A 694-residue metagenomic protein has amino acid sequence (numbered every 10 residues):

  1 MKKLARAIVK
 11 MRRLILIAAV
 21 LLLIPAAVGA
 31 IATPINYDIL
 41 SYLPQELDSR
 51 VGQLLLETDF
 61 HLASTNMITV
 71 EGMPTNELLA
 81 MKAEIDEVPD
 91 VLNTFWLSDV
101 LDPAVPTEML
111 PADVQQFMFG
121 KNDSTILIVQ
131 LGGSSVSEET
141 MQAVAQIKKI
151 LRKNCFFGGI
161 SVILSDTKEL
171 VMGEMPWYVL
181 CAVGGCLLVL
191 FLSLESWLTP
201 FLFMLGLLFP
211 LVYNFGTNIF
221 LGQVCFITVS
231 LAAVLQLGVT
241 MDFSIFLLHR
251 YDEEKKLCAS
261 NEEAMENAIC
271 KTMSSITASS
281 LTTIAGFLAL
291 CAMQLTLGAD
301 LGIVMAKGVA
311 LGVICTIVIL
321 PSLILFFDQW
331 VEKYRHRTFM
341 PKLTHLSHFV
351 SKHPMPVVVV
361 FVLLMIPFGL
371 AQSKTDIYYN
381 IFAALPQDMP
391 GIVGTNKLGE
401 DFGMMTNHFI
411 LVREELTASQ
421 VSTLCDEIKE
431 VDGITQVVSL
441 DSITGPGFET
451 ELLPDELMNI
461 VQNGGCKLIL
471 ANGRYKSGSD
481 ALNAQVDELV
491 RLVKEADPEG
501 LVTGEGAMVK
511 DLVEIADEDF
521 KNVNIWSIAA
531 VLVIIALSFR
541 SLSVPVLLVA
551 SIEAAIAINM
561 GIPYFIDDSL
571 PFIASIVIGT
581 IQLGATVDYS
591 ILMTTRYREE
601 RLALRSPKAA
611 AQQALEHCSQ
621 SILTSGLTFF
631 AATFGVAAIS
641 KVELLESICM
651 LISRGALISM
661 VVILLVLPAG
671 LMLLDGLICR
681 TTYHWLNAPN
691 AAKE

Functional and structural regions predicted by a protein language model:
M1-Y37, S41, V91, A112 (+3 more regions): Membrane-embedded transmembrane helical bundles of large multi-pass transporters/channels
Q45-S161, D376-V544, A550-S569: Structured non-transmembrane domains adjacent to transmembrane bundles in polytopic membrane proteins
